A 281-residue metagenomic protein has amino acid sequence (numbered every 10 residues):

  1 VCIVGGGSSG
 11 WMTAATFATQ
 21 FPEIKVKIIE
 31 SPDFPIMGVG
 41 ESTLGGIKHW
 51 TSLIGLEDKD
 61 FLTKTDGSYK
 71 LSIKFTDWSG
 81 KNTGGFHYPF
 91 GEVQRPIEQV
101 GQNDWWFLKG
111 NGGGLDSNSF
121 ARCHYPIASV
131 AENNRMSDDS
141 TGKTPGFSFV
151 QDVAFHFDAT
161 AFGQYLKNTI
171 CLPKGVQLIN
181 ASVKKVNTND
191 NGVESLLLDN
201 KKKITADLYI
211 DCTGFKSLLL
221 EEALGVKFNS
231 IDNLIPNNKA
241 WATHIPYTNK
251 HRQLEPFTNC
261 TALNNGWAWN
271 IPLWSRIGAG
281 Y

Functional and structural regions predicted by a protein language model:
V1-G7: Beta1/beta-strand and adjacent pyrophosphate-binding region of the FAD-binding site in flavoprotein oxidoreductases
G10: N-terminal Rossmann-fold NAD(P) dinucleotide-binding loop
T13-I24, W50-L53: A short, Lys/Arg-enriched amphipathic alpha-helix followed by its capping loop at the start of a domain
A18-V39: Glycine-rich FAD pyrophosphate-binding loop
S42-E132: Dinucleotide-binding Rossmann-like beta1-alpha1 core, especially the glycine-rich loop that anchors the ADP
D152-K184, N200, I204-A206, C212: Helical element adjacent to the flavin cofactor pocket in flavoenzyme catalytic cores
A159, S217, L224-Q253: Central beta-strand plus flanking loop segment that forms part of the substrate or channel wall within the catalytic
A262-Y281: Conserved FAD/dinucleotide-binding core of flavoprotein oxidoreductases
